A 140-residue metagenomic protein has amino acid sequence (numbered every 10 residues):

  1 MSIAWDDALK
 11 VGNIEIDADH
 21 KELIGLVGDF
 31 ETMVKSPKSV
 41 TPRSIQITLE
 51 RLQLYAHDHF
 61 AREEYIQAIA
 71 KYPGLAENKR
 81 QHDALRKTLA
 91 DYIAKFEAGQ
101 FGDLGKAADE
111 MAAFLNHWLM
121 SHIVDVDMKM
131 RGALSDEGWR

Functional and structural regions predicted by a protein language model:
M1-R140: Small-residue-biased structural context
